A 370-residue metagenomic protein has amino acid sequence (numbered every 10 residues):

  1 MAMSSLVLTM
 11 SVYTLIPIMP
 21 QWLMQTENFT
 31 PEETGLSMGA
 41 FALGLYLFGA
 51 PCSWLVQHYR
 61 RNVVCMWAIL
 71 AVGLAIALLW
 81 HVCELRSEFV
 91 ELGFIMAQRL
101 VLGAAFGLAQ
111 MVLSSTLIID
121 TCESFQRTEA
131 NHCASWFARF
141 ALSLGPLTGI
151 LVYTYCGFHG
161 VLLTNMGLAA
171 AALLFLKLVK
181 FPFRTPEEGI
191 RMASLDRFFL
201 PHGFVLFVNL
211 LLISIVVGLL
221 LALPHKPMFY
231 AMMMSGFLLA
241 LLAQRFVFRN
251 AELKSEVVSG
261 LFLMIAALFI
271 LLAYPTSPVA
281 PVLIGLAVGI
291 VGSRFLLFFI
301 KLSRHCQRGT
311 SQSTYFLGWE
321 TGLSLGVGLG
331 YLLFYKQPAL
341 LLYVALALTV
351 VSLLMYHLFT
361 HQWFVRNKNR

Functional and structural regions predicted by a protein language model:
M1-A42, P201-M232: Helix-loop boundary and gating motifs at the non-cytosolic
L36-V56, M234-Q244: Central cavity-lining transmembrane alpha-helices of secondary-active solute carriers, predominantly the Major
L70-F89, L261-P275: C-terminal ends and interior cores of transmembrane alpha-helices in multi-pass membrane transporters/permeases
V90-A109, T276-G292: Hydrophobic core of transmembrane alpha-helices in multi-pass small-molecule transporters, especially MFS/SLC-type
L92, Q98-F137: Cytoplasmic helix-loop-helix junction between adjacent transmembrane helices in 12-TM secondary transporters
H159-L178, L340-Q362: Symmetry-related core transmembrane helices of the 12-TM Major Facilitator Superfamily/SLC fold
L253-F295: C-terminal transmembrane helical hairpin of 12-TM major facilitator-type secondary transporters
S303-P338: A late C-terminal transmembrane helix in Major Facilitator Superfamily
